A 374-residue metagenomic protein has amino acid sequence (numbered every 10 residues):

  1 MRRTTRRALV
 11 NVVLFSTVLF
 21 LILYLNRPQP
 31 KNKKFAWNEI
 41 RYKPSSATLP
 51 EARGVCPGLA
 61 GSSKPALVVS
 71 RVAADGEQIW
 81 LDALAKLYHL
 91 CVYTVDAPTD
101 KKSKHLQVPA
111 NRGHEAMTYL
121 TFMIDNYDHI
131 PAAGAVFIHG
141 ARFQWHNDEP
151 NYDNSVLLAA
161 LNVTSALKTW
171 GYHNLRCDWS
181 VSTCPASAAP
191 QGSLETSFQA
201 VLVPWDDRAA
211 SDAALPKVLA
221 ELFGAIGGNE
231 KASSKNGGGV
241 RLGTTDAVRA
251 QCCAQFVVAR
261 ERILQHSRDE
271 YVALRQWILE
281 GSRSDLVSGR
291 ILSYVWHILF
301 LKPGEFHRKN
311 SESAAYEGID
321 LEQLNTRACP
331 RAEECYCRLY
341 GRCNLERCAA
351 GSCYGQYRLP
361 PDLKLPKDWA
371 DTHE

Functional and structural regions predicted by a protein language model:
R2-E374: ER/Golgi luminal nucleotide-sugar-dependent glycosyltransferases, focusing on the catalytic module
